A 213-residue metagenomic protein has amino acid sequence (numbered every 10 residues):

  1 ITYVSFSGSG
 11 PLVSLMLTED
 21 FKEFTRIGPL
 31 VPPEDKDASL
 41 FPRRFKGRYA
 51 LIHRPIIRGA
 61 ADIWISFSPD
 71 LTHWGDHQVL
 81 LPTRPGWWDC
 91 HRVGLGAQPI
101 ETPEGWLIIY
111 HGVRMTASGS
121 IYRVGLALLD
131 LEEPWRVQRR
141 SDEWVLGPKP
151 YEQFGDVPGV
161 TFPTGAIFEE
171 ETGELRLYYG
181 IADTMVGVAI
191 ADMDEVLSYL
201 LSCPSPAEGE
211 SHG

Functional and structural regions predicted by a protein language model:
I1-H91, I100-G159, E170-G213: Beta-rich carbohydrate-recognition and catalytic domains
A166-F168: Conserved interaction-surface patches within small, structured recognition/assembly domains
